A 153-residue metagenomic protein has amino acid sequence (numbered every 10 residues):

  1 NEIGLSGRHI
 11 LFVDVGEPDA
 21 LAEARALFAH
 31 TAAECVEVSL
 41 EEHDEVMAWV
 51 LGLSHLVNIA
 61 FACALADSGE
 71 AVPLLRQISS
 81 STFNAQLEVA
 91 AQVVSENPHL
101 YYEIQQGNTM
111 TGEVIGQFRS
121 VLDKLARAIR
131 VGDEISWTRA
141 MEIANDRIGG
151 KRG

Functional and structural regions predicted by a protein language model:
N1-E34, M47: Rossmann-fold dinucleotide-binding core
E37-G153: An accessory alpha-helical subdomain
